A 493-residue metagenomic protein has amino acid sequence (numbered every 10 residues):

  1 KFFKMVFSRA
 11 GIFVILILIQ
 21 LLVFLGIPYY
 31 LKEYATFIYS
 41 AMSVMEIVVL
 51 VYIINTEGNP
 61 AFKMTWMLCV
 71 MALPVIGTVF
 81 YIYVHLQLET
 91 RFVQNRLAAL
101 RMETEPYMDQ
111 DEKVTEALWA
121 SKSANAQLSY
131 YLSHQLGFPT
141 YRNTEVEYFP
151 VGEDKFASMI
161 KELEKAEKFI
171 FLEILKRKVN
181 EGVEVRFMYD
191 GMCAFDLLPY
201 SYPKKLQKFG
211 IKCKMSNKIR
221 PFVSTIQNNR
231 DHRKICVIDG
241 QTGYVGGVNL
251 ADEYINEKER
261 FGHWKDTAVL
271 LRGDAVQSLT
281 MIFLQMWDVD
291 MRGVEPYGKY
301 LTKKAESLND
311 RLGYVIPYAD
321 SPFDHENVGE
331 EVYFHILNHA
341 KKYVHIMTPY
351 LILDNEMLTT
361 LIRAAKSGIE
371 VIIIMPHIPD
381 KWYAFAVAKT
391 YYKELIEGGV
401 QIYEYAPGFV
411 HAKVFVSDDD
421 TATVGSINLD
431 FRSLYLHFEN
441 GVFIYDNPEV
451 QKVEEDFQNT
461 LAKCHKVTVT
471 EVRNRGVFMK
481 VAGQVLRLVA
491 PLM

Functional and structural regions predicted by a protein language model:
K1-E330, H335, H339, R363 (+6 more regions): N-terminal localization/anchoring segments of enzymes in phospholipid and broader phosphate metabolism
M188, M347, I374: Generic enzyme active-site microenvironment
L197-P199, T225-I226, N355-E356, Y383-A384 (+1 more regions): Short Asp/Glu-rich motifs
D266, M347-T348: A short, conserved beta-strand element enriched in hydrophobic/aromatic residues
A340, Y350-I372, P376, K381: Helical hairpin unit composed of two closely spaced alpha helices linked by a short loop
I369-L429: C-terminal structural cap/anchor segments
